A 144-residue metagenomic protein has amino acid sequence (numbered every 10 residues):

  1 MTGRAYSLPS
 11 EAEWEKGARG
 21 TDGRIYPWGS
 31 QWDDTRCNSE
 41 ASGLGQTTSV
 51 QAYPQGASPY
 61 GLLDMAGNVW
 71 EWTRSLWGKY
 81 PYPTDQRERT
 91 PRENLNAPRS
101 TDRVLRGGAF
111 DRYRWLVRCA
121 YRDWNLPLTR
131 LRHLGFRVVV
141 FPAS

Functional and structural regions predicted by a protein language model:
M1-D34, W72: Short, well-ordered surface patches within globular domains
T2, Q51, D123-W124: Residue-level detector of alpha-helix boundaries and kinks
G3-P9, L44-S49, R106: Short, exposed beta-strand "edge-strand" segments with a Pro/Gly-rich flavor and a Y/T-containing core
R4-A5, G56-Y60: Short loop/turn microsegments at loop-to-beta-strand junctions
K16, I25, N38, S49-A52 (+1 more regions): Conserved beta-strand positions that form and line the central face of beta-propeller blades
D22, W32, G43-Q46, A57 (+1 more regions): Surface-exposed recognition segments
R36, A41-S42: PP2C/PPM family metal-dependent serine/threonine protein phosphatase catalytic domain, recognizing the conserved
